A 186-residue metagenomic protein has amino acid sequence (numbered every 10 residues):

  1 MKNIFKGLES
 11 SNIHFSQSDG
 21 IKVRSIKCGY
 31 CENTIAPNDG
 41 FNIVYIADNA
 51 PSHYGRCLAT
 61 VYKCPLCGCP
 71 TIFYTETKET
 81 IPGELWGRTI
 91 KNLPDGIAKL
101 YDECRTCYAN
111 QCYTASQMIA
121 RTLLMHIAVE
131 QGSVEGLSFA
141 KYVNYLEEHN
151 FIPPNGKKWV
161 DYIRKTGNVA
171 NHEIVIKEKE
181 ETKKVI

Functional and structural regions predicted by a protein language model:
M1-G83: N-terminal cysteine/histidine-rich coordination modules
F41-Y45, L58, K158-K165, V169-I186: Charge-enriched, short contiguous segments at helix-coil
K78-D95: A short, charged helix-loop
T80-P82, V129-T166: Short, charged amphipathic alpha-helical segments flanked by flexible coils
S116-S133, F139, A170: Hydrophobic alpha-helical packing segments in soluble, helical-rich domains
